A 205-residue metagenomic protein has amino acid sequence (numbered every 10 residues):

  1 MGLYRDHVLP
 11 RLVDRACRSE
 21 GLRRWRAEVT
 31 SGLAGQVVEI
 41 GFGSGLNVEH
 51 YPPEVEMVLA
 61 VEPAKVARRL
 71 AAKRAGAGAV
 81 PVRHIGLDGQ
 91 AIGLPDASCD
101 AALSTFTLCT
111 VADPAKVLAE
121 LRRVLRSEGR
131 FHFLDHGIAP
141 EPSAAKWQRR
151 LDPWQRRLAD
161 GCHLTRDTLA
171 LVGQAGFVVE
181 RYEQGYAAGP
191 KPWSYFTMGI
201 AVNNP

Functional and structural regions predicted by a protein language model:
M1-P10, S19-R26: N-terminal, positively charged/glycine-rich alpha-helical extensions of SAM-dependent methyltransferases
D6, V13-R18, L134-W193: C-terminal alpha-helical "lid/dimerization" subdomain adjacent to the S-adenosyl-L-methionine
R15-Q36, L46-H50: Conserved alpha-helix/loop element of class I SAM-dependent methyltransferases that forms part of the SAM/SAH-binding
V38-A91: Class I SAM-dependent methyltransferase SAM/SAH-binding core
Q90-A102: A short acidic, Gly/Pro-enriched loop at the edge of an enzyme's catalytic core that lines a small-molecule cofactor
D100-D113: A short SAM/SAH-binding and catalytic strip from SAM-dependent methyltransferases
A115-R130: A short glycine-rich, Lys/Arg-flanked "PGG" loop and its adjoining helix->strand segment in the class I
F196-P205: C-terminal lobe and adjacent flexible extensions of AdoMet/dcAdoMet transferase-like proteins
